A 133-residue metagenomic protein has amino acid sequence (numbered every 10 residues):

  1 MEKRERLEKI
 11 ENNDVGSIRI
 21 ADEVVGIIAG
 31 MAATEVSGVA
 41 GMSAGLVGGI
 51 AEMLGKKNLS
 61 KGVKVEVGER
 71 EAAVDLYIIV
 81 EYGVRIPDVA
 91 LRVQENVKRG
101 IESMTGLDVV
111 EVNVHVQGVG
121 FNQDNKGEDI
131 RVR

Functional and structural regions predicted by a protein language model:
M1-N12, G120-R133: Short, charged, intrinsically disordered terminal tails
N13-V15, I20, V67: Elongated extramembrane "stalk/tether" segments
R19-I20, V24, V84, D88: Residues at secondary-structure transition points
I20-K57, E95: Short, contiguous, helix-prone interaction/anchoring segments in small proteins
A40-L46, D108-H115: Short beta-strand elements
M42, L46, I50-Y77, F121: Short edge beta-strands and adjacent turn/loop segments
R70, V74-L91: A short interface-forming secondary-structure element
I86-V109: Short, non-transmembrane amphipathic alpha-helical segments
